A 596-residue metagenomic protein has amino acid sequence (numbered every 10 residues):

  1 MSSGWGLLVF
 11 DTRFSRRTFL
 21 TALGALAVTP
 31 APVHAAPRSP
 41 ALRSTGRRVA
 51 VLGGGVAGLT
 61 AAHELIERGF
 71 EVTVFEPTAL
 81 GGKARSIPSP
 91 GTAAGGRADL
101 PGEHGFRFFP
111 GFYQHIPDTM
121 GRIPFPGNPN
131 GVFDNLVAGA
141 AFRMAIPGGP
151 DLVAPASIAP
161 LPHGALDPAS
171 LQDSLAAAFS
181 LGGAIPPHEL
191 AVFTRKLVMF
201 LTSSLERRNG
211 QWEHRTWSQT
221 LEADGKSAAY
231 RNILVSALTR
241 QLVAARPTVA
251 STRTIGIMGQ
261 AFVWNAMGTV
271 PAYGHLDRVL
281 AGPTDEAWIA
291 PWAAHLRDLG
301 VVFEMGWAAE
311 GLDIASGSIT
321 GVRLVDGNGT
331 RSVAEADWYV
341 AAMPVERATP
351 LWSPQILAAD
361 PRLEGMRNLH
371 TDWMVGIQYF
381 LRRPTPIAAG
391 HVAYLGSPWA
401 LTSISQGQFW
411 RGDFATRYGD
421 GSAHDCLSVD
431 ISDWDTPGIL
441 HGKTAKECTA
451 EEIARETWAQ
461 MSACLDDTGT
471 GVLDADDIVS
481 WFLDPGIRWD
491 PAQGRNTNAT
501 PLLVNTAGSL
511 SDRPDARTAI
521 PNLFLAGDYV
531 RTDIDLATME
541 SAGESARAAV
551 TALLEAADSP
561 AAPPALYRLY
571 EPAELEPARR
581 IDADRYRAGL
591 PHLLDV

Functional and structural regions predicted by a protein language model:
M1-F14, P37: N-terminal secretory signal peptides
R47-T73: N-terminal Rossmann-like FAD-binding beta1-loop-alpha1 element of flavoenzymes
E67-P88: Glycine-rich FAD pyrophosphate-binding loop
A94-V192: Dinucleotide-binding Rossmann-like beta1-alpha1 core, especially the glycine-rich loop that anchors the ADP
A191-A315: Active-site/ligand-binding neighborhood in enzyme catalytic cores
G268-L280, W307, R323-D326, A336-W338 (+5 more regions): C-terminal segments that line or cap access tunnels to active or ligand-binding sites in enzymes and enzyme-associated
D313-V333: Conserved beta-strand-loop-beta-strand element in the redox core of flavoprotein oxidoreductases
L554-V596: Active-site-proximal substrate-binding core of FAD-dependent oxidoreductases
